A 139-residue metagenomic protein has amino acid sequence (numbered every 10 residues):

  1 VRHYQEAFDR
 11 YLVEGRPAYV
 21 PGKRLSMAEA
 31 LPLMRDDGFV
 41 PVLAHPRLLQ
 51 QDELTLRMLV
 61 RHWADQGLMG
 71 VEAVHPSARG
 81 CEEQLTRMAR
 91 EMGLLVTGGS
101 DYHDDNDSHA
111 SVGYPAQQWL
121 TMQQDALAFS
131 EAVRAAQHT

Functional and structural regions predicted by a protein language model:
V1-P46: Conserved acidic, metal-coordinating active-site core of Asp-based, Mg2+-dependent phosphoryl-transfer enzymes
L31-F39, L43, R47-T139: Charged catalytic cores and adjacent phosphate/nucleic-acid-binding surfaces used for phosphate/nucleic-acid chemistry
